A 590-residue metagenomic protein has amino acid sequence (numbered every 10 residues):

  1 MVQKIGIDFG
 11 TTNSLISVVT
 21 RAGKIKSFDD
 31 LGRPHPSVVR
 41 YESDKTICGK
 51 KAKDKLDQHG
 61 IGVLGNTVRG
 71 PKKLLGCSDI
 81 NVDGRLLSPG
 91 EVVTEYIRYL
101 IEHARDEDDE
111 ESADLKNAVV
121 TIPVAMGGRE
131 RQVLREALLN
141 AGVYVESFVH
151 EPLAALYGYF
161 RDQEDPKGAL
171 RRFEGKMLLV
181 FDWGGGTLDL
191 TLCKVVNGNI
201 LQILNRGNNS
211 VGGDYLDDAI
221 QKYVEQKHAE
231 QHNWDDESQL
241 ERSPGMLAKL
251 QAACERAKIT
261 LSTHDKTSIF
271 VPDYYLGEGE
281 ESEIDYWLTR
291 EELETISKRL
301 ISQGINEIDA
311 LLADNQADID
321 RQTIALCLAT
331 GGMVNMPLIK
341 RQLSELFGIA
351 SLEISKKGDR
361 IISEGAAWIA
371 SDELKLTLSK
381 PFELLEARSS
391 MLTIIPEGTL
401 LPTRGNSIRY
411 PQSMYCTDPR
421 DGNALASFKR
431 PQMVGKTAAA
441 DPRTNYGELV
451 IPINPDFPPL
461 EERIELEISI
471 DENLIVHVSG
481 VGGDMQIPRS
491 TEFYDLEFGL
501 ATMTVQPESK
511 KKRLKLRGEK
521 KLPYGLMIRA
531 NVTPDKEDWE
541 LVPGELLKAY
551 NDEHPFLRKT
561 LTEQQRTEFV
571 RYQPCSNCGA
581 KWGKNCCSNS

Functional and structural regions predicted by a protein language model:
M1-K72, D108-E568, C578, C586-N589: Oxyanion-binding/catalytic loops of NTP- or PPi-dependent enzymes
G84: Conserved glycine-centered beta->alpha loop in an early N-terminal alpha/beta scaffold
G90-H103, G304-A313: Short, acidic loop-to-helix structural element flanking the phosphoryl-transfer center in phosphate-processing enzymes
F569-P574, G583: Short metal-coordination and nucleic-acid-contact micro-motifs, chiefly zinc-binding Cys/His arrays
